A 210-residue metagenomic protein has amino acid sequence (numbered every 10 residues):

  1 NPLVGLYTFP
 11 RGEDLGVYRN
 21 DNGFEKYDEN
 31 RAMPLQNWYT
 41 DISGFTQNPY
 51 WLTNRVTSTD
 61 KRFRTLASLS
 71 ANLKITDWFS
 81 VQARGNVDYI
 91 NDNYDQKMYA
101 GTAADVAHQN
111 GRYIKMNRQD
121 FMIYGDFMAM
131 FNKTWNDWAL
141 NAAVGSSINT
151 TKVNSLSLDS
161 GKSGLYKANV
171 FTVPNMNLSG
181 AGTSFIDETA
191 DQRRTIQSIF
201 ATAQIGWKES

Functional and structural regions predicted by a protein language model:
N1-R64, Q82-S198: Surface-exposed loop/interface segments of Gram-negative outer-membrane beta-barrel transport/assembly proteins
K74-T76, T134-N136, K208-S210: Outer-membrane beta-barrel channels and translocator barrels
Q197-W207: Structured alpha-helical segments in the cores of large, soluble enzyme domains
